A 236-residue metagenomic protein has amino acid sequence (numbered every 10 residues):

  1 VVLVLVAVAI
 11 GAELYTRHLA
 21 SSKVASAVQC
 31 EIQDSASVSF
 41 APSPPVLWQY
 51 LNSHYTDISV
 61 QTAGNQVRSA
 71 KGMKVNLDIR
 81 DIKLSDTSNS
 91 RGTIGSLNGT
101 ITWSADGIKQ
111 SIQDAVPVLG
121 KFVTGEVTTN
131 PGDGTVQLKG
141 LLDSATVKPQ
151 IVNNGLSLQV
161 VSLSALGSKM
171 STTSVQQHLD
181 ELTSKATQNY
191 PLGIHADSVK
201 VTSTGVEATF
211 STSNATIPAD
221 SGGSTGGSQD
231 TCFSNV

Functional and structural regions predicted by a protein language model:
V1-Y50, D220-V236: Hydrophobic membrane-targeting and insertion signals
V28-A36, V116-K121, Q188-I194: Short secondary-structure junctions
S35-V118, F122, V127, P131-T135: N-terminal beta-strand/beta-hairpin edge segment
S43, A63-N65, R80-I82, L141-D143 (+4 more regions): Solvent-exposed coil/turn segments that connect beta secondary-structure elements in extracytoplasmic/periplasmic
V75-S85, P149-N154, G223-V236: A short, surface-exposed beta-strand/turn
T102-Q176, D180-S184: Soluble extracytoplasmic domains of inner/organellar membrane proteins
T173-V236: Extracytoplasmic/luminal low-complexity segments enriched in Pro/Gly and acidic/polar residues that act as flexible
